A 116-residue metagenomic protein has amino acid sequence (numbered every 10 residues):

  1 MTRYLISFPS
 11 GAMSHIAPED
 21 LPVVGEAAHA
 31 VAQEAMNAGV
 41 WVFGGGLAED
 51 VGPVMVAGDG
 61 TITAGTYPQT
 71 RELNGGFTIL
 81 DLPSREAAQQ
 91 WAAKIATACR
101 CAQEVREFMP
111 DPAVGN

Functional and structural regions predicted by a protein language model:
M1-N116: Conserved, structured core segments of small domains
